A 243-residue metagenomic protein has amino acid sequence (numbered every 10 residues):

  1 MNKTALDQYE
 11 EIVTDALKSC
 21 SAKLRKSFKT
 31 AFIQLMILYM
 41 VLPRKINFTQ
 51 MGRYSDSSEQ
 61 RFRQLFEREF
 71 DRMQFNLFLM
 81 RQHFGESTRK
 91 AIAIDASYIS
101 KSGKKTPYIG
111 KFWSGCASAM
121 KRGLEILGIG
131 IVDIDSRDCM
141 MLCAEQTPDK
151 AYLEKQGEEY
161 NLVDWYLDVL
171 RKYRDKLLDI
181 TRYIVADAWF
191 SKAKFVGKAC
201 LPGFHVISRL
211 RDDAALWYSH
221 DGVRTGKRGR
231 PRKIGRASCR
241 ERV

Functional and structural regions predicted by a protein language model:
M1-D71: Gly/serine-rich nucleotide phosphate-binding loop at the start of the catalytic core of nucleotide/ADP-ribose-handling
I37-V41, G52, G115-C116, Q156 (+1 more regions): Short, charged/polar micro-motifs that form catalytic or ligand-binding hotspots
L38, L65-M140, P148: Active-site-proximal, Lys/Arg-enriched surface segment that forms a nucleic-acid-binding/basic interface patch
P43, R72-F75, K121, A188-S191 (+1 more regions): Short, glycine/acidic-rich beta->alpha junctions
Q50, R61-Q64, C116-I180: Electropositive, glycine- and tryptophan-enriched low-complexity nucleic-acid-binding patches
S102-Y108, C139-C143, E154-K155, V196-G197 (+1 more regions): Short, conserved acidic/polar surface loops in the N-terminal third of protein domains
K150-R242: An internal, acidic/charged active-site-proximal segment that coordinates divalent cations and/or engages
